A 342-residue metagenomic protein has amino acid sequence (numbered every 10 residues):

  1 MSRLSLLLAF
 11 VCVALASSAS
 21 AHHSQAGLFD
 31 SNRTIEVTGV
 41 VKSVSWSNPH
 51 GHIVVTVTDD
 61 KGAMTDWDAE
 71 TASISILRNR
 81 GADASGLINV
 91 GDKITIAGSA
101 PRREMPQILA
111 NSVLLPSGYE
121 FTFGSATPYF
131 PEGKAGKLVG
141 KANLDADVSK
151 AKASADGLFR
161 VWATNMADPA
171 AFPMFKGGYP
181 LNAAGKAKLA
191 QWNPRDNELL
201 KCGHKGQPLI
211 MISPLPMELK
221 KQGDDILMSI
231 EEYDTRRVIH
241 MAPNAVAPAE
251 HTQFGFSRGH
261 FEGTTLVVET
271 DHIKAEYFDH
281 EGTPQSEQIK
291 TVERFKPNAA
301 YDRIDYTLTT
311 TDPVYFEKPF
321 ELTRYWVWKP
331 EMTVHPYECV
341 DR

Functional and structural regions predicted by a protein language model:
M1-S2: N-terminal secretory signal peptides that target proteins for export/translocation
S5-S17: Bacterial N-terminal signal peptides
A19-A26: Boundary at the C-terminal end of the N-terminal hydrophobic targeting segment
A26-R342: PEST-like low-complexity, intrinsically disordered acidic/proline/serine-rich tracts that flank trafficking/processing
